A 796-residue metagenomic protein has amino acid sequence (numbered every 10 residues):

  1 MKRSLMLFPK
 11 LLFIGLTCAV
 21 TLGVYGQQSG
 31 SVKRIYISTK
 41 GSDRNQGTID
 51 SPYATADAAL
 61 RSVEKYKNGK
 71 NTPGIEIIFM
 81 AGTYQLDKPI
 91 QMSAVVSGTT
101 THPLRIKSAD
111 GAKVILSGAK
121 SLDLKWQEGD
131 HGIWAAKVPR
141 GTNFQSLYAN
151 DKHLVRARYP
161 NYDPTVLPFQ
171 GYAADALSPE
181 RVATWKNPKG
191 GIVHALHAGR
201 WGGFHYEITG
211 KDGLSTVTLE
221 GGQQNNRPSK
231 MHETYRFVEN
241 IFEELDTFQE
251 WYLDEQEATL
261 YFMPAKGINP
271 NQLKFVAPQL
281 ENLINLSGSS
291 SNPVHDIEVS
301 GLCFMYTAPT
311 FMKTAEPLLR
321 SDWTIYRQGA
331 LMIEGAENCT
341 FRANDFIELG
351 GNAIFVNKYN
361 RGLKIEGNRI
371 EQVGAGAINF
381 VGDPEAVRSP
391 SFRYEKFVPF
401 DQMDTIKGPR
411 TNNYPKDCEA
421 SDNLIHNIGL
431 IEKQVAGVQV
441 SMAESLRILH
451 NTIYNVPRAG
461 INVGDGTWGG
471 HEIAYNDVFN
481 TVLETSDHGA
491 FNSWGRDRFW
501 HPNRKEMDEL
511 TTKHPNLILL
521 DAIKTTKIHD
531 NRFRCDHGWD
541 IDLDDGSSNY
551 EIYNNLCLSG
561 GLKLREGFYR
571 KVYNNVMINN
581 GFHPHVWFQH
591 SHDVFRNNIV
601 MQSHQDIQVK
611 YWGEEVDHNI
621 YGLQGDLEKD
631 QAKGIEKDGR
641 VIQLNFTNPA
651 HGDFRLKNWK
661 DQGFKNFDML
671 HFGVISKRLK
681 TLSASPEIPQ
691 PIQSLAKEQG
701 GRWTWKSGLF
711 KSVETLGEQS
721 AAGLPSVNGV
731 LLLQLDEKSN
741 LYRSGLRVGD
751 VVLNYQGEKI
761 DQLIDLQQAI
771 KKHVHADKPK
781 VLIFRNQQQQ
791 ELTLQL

Functional and structural regions predicted by a protein language model:
M1-V32: Bacterial Sec-dependent N-terminal signal peptides
V32-G335, T340-D345, A386-R410, G652-L656 (+1 more regions): Extracellular polysaccharide-degrading/modifying enzymes targeting complex plant/algal/animal polysaccharides
I78, Q85, Q91, R105-K107 (+24 more regions): Extracellular beta-strand solenoid repeats
D87-A94, T101, R105, N549-H651: Predominantly extracellular beta-rich ligand-binding scaffolds that present long acidic/polar faces for carbohydrate
K88-P89, E281, A308-T314, G350-V356 (+12 more regions): Short glycine/acidic-rich loop motifs that flank beta-strands on beta-rich extracellular proteins
Q223-K230, E239-N240, K266-N292, M305-A308 (+10 more regions): Beta-propeller domains
H295-Y306, E337-G351, R361-A375, V387-I406 (+9 more regions): Right-handed parallel beta-helix
P686-L796: C-terminal recognition in membrane/secretory proteostasis and scaffolding
